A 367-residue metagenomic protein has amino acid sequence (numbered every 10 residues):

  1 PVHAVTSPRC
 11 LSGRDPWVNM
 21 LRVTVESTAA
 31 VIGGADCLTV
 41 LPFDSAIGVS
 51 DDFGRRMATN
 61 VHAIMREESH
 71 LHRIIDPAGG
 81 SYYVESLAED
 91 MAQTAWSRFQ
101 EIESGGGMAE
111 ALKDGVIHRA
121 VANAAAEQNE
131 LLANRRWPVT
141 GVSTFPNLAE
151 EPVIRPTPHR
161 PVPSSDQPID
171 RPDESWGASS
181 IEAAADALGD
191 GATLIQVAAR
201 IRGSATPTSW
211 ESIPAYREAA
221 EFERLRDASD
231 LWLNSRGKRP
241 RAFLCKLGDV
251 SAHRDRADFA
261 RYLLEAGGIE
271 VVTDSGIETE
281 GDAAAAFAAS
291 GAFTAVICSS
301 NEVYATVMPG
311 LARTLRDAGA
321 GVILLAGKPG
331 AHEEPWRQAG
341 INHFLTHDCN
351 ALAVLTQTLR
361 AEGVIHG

Functional and structural regions predicted by a protein language model:
P1-G367: Domain-level signal for soluble alpha/beta catalytic cores
